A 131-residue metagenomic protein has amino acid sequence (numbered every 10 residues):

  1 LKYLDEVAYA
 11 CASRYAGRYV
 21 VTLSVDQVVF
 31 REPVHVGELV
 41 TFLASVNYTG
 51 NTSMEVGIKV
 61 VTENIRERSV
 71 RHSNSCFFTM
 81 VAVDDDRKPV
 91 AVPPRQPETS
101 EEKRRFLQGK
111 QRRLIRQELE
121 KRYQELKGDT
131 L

Functional and structural regions predicted by a protein language model:
L1-Y3: A conserved, well-ordered hydrophobic junction motif at loop->secondary-structure transitions
Y9-Y48, M54, R71-N74: Hydrophobic beta-strand-centered segment that forms part of the acyl-chain substrate-binding groove
H35-V36, N47-L131: HotDog/MaoC-like acyl-thioester-processing domains
